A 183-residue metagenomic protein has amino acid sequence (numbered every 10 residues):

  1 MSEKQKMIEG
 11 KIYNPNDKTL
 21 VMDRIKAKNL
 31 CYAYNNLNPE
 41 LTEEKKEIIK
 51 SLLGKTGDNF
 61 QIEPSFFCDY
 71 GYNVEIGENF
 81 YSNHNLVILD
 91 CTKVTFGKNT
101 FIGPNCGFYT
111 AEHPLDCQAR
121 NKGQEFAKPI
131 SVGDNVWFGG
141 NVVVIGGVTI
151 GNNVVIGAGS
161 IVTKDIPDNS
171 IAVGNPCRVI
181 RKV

Functional and structural regions predicted by a protein language model:
M1-N59, C177-I180: Terminal amphipathic alpha-helical/low-complexity segments used for targeting or macromolecular assembly
K4-Q5, L52, K122, P129 (+1 more regions): Short secondary-structure boundary/capping segments
G57, G133, P167: Short conserved AdoMet
F66-I150, N175-V183: Flexible, glycine/small-residue-enriched loop-and-beta-strand segment within the central core of proteins
W137, V155, I171-V173: Short-chain dehydrogenase/reductase
T149, T163-K164: Active-site/ligand-binding-proximal alpha/beta "capping" segment
